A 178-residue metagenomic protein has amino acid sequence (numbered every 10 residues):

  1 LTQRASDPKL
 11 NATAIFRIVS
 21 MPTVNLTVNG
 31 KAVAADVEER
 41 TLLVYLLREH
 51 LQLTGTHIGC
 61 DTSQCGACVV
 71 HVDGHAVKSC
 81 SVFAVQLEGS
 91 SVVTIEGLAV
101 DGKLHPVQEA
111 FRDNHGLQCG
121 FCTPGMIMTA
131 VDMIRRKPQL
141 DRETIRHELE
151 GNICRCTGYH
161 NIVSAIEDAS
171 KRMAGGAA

Functional and structural regions predicted by a protein language model:
I15-A178: Signature of N-terminal electron-transfer/Fe-S-associated modules in redox systems
